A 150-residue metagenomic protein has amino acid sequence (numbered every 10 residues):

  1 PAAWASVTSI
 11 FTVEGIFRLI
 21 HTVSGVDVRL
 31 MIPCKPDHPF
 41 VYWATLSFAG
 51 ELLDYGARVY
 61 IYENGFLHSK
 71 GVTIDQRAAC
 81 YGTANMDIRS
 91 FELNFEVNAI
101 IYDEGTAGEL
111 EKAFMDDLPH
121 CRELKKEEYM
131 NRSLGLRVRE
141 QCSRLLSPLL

Functional and structural regions predicted by a protein language model:
W4, I10-L150: PLD/PLD-like phosphodiesterase catalytic module centered on the HKD motif
